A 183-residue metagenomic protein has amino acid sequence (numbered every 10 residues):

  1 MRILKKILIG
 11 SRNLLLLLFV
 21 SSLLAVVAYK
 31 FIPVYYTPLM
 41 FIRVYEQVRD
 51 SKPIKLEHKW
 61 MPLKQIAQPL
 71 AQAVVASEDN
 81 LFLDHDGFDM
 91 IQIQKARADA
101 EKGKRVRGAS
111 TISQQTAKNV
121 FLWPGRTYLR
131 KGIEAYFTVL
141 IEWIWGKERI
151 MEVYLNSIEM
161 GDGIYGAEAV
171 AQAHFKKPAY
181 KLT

Functional and structural regions predicted by a protein language model:
R2-L182: Juxtamembrane regions of bacterial inner-membrane/periplasmic proteins, predominantly the peptidoglycan biogenesis
